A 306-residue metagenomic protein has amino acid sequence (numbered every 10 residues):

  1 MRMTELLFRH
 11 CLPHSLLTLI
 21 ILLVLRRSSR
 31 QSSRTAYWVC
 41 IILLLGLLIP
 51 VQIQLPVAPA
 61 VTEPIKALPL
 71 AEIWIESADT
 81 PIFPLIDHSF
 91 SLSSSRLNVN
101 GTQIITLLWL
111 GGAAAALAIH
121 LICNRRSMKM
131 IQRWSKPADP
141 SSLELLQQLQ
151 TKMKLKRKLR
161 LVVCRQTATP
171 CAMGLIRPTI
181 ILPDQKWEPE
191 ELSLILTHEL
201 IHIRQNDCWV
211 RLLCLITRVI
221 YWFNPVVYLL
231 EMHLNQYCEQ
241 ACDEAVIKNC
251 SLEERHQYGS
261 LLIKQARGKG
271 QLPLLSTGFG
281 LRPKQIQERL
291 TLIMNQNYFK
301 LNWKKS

Functional and structural regions predicted by a protein language model:
M1-A118, Q132-K136, P140, E144 (+2 more regions): Hydrophobic membrane-embedded segments
S29, A60, I119-R133, Y228-E231 (+1 more regions): Juxtamembrane transmembrane-helix termini
S32-W38, F299-S306: Membrane-interfacial entry segments at the cytosolic side of transmembrane helices
L47, G174, L213-L229, G270: Hydrophobic, aromatic-rich membrane-embedded alpha-helical segments
V51-I53, W134-K156, R204-Q205, Y228-E288 (+1 more regions): Short helix/loop segments within enzyme catalytic domains that coordinate or immediately flank catalytic cofactors
R125, A168-P189: Active-site scaffold of zinc-dependent metalloenzymes
R160-C164: General small-molecule cofactor/ligand-binding pocket signal
S193-C214, E239-D243: Active-site recognition of the HExxH zinc-binding catalytic motif
